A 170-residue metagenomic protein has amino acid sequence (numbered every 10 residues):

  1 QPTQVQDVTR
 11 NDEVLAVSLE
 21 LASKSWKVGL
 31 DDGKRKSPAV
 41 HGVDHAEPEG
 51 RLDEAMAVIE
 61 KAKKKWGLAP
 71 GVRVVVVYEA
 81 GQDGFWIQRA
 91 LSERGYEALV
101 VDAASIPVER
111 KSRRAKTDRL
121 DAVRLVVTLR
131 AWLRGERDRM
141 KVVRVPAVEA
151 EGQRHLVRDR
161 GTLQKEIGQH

Functional and structural regions predicted by a protein language model:
Q1-H170: Phosphate- and other anionic-substrate recognition elements at nucleic-acid/protein interfaces
